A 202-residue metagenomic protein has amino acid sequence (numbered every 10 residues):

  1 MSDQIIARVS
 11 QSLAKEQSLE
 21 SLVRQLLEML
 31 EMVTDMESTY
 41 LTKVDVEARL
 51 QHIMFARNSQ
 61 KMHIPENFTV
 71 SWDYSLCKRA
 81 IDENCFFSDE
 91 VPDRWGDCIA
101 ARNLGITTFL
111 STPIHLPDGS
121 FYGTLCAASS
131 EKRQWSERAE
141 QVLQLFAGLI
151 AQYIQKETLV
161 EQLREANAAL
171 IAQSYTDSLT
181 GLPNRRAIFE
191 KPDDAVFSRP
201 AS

Functional and structural regions predicted by a protein language model:
M1-S21, M32: Signal-transmission linkers at sensory-effector interfaces
Y40-P65: GAF sensory/regulatory domain recognition with acknowledged cross-activation on helical regulatory dimers
K61-R102: Regulatory sensory and allosteric helical modules in signal-transduction proteins and certain transcription factors
T107-D118: A short, aliphatic-rich beta-strand micro-motif
W135-Q155: Amphipathic alpha-helical "output/dimerization" segments
I171-E190: Conserved nucleotide-binding and Mg2+-coordinating catalytic segments in signaling enzymes
F189-S202: Active-site-proximal structural segments of metal-dependent nucleotidyl cyclase/transferase enzymes
